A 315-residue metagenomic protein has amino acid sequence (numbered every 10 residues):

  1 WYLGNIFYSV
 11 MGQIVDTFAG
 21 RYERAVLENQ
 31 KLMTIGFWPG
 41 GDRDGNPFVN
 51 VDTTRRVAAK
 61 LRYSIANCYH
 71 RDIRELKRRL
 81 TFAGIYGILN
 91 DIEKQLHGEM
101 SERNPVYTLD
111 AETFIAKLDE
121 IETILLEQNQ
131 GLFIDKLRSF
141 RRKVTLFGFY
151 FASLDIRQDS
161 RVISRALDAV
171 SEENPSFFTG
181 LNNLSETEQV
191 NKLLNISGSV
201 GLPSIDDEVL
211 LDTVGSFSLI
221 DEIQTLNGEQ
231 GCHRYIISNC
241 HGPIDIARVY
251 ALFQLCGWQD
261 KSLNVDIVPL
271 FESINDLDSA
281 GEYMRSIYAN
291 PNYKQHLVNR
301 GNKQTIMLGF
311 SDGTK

Functional and structural regions predicted by a protein language model:
W1-T34, E122: Extended, Lys/Arg-enriched charged tracts that mediate electrostatic binding to polyanionic substrates
Y8, G12-V15, A19, E23 (+9 more regions): Hydrophobic/aromatic-lined pockets within catalytic cores
G12, V26, G41, V49 (+3 more regions): Conserved alpha/beta-domain cores
F18-D42, G131-R141: Short acidic, Pro/Gly- and aromatic-enriched capping/linker segments at domain boundaries
M33-T53, F140-R161, E272: Conserved phosphate/anionic-ligand binding catalytic regions in large, soluble enzymes, centered on
V49-E75: Extended active-site and interfacial segments that coordinate phosphate-rich ligands in large catalytic machineries
R55-A58, Q158-A169, L252-L255, S286: Amphipathic alpha-helical scaffolding segments
H70, R74-L226: Extended, charge-enriched "interface" segments that sit outside catalytic cores
